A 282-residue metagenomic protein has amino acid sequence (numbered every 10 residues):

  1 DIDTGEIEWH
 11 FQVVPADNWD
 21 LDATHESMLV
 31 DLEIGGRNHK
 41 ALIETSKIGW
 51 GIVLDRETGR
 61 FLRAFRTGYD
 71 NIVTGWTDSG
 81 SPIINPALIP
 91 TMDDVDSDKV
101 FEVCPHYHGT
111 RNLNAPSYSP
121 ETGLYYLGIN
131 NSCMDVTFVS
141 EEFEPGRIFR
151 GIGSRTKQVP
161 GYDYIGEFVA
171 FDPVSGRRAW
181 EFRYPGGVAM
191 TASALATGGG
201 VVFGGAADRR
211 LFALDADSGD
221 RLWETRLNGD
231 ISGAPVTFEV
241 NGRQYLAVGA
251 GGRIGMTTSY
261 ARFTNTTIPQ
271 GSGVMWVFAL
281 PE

Functional and structural regions predicted by a protein language model:
D1-A23, V30-N38, W50-V103, S132-A189 (+1 more regions): Extracytoplasmic/lumenal domain signature
A41-L42: Extended, regular secondary-structure scaffolds
A87, D96-E102, H108-S132: Long, low-complexity segments enriched in small/aliphatic residues
